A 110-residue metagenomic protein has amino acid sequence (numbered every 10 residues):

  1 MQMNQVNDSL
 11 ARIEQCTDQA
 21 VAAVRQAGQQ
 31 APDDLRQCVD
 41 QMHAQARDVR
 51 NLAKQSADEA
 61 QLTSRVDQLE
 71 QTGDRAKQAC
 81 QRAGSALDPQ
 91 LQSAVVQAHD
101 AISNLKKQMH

Functional and structural regions predicted by a protein language model:
Q2-Q37: Short terminal alpha-helical segments
M3, Q29-D33, E59, G84-D88 (+1 more regions): Short, structured coil/loop segments at alpha-helix boundaries
V6, L10-I13, L35, V39-M42 (+4 more regions): Hydrophobic packing residues in well-ordered alpha-helices of helical domains and bundles
S9-A20, Q41-D48, Q68, T72-R75 (+1 more regions): Amphipathic, well-ordered alpha-helical segments in soluble domains
I13, A20-A23, A27, V49 (+4 more regions): Alpha-helical solenoid scaffolds that mediate protein-protein interactions, centered on TPR/SEL1-like repeats but also
V24-E70: Amphipathic alpha-helical interaction modules
K77-H110: Amphipathic alpha-helical binding modules
